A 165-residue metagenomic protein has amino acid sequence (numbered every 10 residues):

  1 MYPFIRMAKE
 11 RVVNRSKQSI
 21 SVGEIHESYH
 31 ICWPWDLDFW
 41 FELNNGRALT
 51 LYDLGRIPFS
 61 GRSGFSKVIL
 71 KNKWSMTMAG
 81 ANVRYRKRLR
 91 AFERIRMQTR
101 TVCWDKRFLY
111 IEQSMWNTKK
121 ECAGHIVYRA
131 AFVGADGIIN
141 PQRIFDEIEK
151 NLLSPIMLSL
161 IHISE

Functional and structural regions predicted by a protein language model:
M1-F39: N-terminal leader/capping segments at the start of a protein or of a new domain
S28-W35, N45-I57: Early exported N-terminus immediately downstream of N-terminal targeting peptides
F59-C103, H125-A131: Hydrophobic beta-strand-centered segment that forms part of the acyl-chain substrate-binding groove
F108-E112: Short aromatic-glycine-enriched beta-strand elements
S114-N117: Core beta-strand residues in small-molecule sensory/regulatory alpha/beta domains
K120-G124: Residue-level signal for glycine
I161-E165: Conserved small/polar residues in nucleotide/adenosyl-binding loops
